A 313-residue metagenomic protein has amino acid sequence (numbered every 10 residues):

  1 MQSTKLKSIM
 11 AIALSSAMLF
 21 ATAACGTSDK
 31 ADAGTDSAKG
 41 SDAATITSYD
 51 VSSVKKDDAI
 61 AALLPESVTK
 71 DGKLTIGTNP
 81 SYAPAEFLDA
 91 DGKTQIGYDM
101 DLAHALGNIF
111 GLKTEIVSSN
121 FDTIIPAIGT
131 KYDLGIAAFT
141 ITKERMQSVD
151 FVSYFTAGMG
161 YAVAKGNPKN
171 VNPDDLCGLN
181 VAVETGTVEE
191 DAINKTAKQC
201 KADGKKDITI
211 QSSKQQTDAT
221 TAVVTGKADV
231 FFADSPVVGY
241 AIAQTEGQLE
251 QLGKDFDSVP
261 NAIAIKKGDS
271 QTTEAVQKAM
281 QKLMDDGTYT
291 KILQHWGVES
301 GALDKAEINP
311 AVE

Functional and structural regions predicted by a protein language model:
A21-S37: Bacterial lipoprotein signal-peptidase II cleavage site
G26-S28, K39-D58, N108, N167 (+3 more regions): Extended ligand-binding regions for polar small-molecule ligands
G34-G135: Extracytoplasmic small-molecule ligand-binding "clamshell" domains of the periplasmic binding protein/Venus flytrap
T45-E66, D191-I210, Q281-E313: Ligand-binding clefts/hinges and TM-proximal coupling segments of bilobed small-molecule sensing domains
P80, F155-V163, G239, A243-K278 (+1 more regions): Periplasmic-binding protein-like
Q95-N108, F139-I141, G160-Q216, T220 (+2 more regions): Bilobed "Venus flytrap"/periplasmic-binding protein-like clamshell domains and structurally analogous long
K113-D175: Acidic, polar ligand-binding/catalytic clefts
T123, F139-M146, N194-T196, V224-S258: A ligand-binding cleft/hinge motif common to bilobed small-molecule-binding domains
